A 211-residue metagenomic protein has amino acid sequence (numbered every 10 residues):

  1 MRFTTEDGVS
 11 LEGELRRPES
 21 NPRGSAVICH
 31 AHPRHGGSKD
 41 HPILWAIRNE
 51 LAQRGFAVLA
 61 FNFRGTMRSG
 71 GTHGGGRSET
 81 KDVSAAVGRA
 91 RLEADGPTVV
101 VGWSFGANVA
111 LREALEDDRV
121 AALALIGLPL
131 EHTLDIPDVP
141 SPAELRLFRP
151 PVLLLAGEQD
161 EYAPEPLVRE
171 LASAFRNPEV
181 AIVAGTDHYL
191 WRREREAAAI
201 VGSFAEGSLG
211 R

Functional and structural regions predicted by a protein language model:
V9-E93: Serine-hydrolase catalytic machinery in alpha/beta-hydrolase-like enzymes
V27-P33, G127, A156, A184: The conserved beta1-alpha1 loop
G71, T186-A198: Catalytic histidine-centered segment of alpha/beta-hydrolase-like enzymes
V83-L147: Primarily recognizes the serine-hydrolase "nucleophile elbow" in alpha/beta-hydrolase and SGNH/GDSL folds
H132, E158-A163, H188-Y189: Acidic catalytic loop of the alpha/beta-hydrolase fold
L147-R149, L154-A156, D160: Short beta-strand/loop motif that positions the catalytic acidic residue of the alpha/beta-hydrolase fold
E158-P178: Conserved loop-alpha-helix segment in the C-terminal half of the alpha/beta-hydrolase fold that carries the catalytic
S173-Y189: Catalytic histidine neighborhood in serine/cysteine hydrolases with alpha/beta-hydrolase-type architecture
